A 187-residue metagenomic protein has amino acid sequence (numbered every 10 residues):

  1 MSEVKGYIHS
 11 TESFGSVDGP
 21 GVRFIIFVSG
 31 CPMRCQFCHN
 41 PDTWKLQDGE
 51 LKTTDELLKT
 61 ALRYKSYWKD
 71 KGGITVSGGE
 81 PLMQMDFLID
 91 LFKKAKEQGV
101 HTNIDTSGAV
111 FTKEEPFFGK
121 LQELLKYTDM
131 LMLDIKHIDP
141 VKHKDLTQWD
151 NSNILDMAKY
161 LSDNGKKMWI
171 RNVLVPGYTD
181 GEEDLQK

Functional and structural regions predicted by a protein language model:
M1-F27, P32-E50, R63-D70: N-terminal [4Fe-4S]-dependent radical SAM core
G49-K52, G79: Short, surface-exposed alpha-helical recognition segments that flank or form part of ligand/macromolecule-binding
L62-Y64, D70-G73, G78, L82-K187: Conserved AdoMet/S-adenosylmethionine-binding subsite of the radical SAM
